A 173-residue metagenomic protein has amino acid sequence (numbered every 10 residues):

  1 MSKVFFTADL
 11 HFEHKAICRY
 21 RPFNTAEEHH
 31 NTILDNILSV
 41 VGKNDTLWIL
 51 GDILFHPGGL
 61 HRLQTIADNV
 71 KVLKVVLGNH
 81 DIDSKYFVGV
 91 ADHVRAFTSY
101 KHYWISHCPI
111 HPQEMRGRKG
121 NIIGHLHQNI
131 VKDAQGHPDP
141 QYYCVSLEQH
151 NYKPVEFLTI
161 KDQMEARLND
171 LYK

Functional and structural regions predicted by a protein language model:
M1, N44, V70-V72, R118: A general structural motif
M1-H61, V145-Q149, D162, K173: N-terminal active-site segment of His-dependent metallophosphoesterases
T7-A8, W48-D52, L73-N79, I105-H107 (+2 more regions): Active-site neighborhood of phospho(di)ester-bond hydrolases with catalytic His/Asp-centered motifs
F12, F55, D81, I110 (+1 more regions): Short, glycine/acidic-enriched loop or turn micro-motifs at the edges of active sites
K15, G58, S84, V131-D133: Generic hydrophobic alpha-helical membrane-span motif
T25-G42, K71-G89, E148-N169: A short, conserved beta-to-alpha structural element at the edge of catalytic cores that scaffolds binding
L50-F97: Helix-adjacent hinge/juxtasegments
Y86-Y172: Conserved beta-sheet core of the metallophosphoesterase superfamily
